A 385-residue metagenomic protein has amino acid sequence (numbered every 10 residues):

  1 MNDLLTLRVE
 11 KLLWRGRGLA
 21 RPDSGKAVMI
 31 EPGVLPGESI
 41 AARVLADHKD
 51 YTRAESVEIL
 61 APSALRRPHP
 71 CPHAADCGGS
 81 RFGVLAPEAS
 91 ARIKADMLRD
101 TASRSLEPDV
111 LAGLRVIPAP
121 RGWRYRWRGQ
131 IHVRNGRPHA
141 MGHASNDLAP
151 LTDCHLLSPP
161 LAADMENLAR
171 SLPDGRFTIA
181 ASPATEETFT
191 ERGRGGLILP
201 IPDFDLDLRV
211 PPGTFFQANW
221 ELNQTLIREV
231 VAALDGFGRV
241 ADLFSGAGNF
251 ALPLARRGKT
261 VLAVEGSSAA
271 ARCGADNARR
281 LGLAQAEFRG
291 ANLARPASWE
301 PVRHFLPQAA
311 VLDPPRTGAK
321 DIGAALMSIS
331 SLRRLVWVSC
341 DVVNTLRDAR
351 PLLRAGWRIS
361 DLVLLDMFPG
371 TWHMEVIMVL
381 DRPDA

Functional and structural regions predicted by a protein language model:
M1-H73, S145, F288-R289: Terminal RNA-binding accessory module
D3-R8, W14, S171, S182-A385: Rossmann-like S-adenosyl-L-methionine
A20, G37, S80, D341 (+1 more regions): Residue-level signal for inorganic ion chemistry
D23-S24, H48, V133-R137, H143-S145 (+2 more regions): Short acidic-glycine loop/turn motifs at beta-strand connectors
A41-R43, Q130, A241: Hydrophobic beta-strand signal
L45-D47, I59-L60, H132-R134, P211 (+1 more regions): Solvent-exposed residues in well-ordered beta-strands and their adjoining turns, especially edge/terminal strands
V57-H69, A75-D174: Extended interfacial segments that mediate partner engagement and assembly in macromolecular machines
